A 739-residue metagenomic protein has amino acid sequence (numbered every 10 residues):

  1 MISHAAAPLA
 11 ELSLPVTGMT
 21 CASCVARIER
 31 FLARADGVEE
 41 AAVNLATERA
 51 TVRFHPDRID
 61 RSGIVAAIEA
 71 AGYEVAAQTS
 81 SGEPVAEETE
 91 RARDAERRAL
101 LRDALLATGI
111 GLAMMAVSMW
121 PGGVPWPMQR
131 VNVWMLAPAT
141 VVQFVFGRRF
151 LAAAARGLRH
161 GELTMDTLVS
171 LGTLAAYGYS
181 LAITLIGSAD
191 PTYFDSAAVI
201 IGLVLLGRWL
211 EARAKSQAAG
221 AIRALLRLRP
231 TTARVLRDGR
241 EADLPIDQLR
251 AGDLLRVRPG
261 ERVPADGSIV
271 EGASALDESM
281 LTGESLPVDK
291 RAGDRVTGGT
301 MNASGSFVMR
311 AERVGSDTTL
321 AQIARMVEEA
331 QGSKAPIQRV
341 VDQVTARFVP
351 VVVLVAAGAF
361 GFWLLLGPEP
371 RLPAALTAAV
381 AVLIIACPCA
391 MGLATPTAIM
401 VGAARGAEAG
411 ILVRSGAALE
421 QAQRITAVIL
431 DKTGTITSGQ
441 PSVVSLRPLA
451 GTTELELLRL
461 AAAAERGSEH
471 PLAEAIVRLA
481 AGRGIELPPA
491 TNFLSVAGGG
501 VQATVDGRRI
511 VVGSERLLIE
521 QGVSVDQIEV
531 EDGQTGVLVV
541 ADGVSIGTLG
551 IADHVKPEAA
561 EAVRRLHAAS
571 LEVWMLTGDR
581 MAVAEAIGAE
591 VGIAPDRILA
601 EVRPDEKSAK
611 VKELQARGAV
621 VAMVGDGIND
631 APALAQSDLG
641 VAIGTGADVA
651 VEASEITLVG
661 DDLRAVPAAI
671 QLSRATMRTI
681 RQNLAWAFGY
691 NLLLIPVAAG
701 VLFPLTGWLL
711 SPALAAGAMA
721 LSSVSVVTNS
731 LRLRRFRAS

Functional and structural regions predicted by a protein language model:
M1-V131, R156, A224, G239-A242 (+5 more regions): Flexible metal-binding regulatory segments at protein termini and peripheral loops
L9, A26, G507, T535 (+1 more regions): Conserved ATP-binding TGD loop and adjacent catalytic N/P-domain core of P-type ATPases
G37-R58, S62, A224-D317, A417-A461 (+2 more regions): Conserved cytosolic catalytic loops of P-type ATPases
G63-Q78, G82-E88, M115, W126 (+10 more regions): Actuator/coupling domain of P-type ATPases
L105-A113, R339-G367, A381-C387, P396-T397 (+1 more regions): Bilayer-spanning, highly hydrophobic alpha-helical transmembrane segments
G123-W134, R159, G178, A182 (+8 more regions): Membrane-embedded alpha-helical bundles of multi-pass transporters
L281, V340, T377, C387-A464 (+4 more regions): Conserved catalytic phosphorylation-site environment of P-type ATPases
V443-L571, M581, I593-V611: P-type ATPase nucleotide-binding
